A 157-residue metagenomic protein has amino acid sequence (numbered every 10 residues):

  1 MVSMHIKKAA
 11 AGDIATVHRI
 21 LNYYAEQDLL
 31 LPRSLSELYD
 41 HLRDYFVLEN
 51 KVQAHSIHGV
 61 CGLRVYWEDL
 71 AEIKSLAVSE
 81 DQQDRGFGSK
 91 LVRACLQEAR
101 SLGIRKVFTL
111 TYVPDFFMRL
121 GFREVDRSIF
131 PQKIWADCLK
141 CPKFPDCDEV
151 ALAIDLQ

Functional and structural regions predicted by a protein language model:
S3-V17: A short beta-loop-alpha structural element at the N-terminal edge of CoA-dependent acyl/N-acetyltransferase catalytic
I14, I20-V52: Active-site rim helix/loop that mediates acceptor-substrate recognition in acyltransferases
V47, H55-V65, D69-A77: Conserved beta-strand in the GNAT
L76-Q83, Y112-V113: A short, internal acetyl-CoA/4′-phosphopantetheine-binding micro-motif in the GNAT/acyltransferase core
D84-Q97, T109: Conserved acetyl-CoA-binding loop-helix of GNAT-fold acetyltransferases
A99-Y112: Conserved GNAT acetyl-CoA-binding A-motif
T111-D137: Conserved active-site alpha-helix within GNAT-family acetyltransferase domains
F130-Q157: C-terminal "cap" of GNAT-fold acetyltransferases
